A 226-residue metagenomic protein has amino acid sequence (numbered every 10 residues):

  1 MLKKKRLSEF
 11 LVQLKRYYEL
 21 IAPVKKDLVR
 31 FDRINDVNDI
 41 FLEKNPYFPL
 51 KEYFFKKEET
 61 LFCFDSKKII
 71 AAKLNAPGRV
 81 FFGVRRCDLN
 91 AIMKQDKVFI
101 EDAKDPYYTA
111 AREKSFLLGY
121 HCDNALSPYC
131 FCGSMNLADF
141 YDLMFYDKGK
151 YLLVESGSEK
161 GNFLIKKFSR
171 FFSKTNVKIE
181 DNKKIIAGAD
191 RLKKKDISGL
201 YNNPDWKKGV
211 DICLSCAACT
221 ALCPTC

Functional and structural regions predicted by a protein language model:
M1-I197, P224: Iron-sulfur-associated redox domains of electron-transfer enzymes in respiratory and anaerobic energy metabolism
R191-D211: Ferredoxin-type iron-sulfur electron-transfer modules in oxidoreductases and energy-metabolism complexes
K208-C226: Cysteine-centered iron-sulfur cluster-binding motifs in ferredoxin-type domains/subunits of redox enzymes
